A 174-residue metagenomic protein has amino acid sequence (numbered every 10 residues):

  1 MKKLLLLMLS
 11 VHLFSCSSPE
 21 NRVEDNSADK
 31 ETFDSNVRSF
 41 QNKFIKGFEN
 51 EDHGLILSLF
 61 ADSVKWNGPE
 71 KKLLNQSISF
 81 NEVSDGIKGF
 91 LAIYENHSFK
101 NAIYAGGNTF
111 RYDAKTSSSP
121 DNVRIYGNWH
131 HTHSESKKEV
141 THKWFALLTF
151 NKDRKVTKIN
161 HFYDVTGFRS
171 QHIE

Functional and structural regions predicted by a protein language model:
L4-L13: Sec-dependent N-terminal signal peptides
C16-G54, S58: Short, low-complexity N-terminal intrinsically disordered segments enriched in polar/charged residues
F44, L55-L57, V64, V83 (+3 more regions): Hydrophobic pocket/interface hotspot
G54-D121: A solvent-exposed, acidic/Ser-Thr-rich amphipathic alpha-helical stretch
F60, E70, G127-W129, Y163: A mature extracytoplasmic/lumenal domain signature
S118-D153: Exposed beta-sheet edge and beta->alpha loop/turn motif
K155-E174: Low-complexity, intrinsically disordered terminal/linker segments enriched in charged and Gly/Pro repeats
